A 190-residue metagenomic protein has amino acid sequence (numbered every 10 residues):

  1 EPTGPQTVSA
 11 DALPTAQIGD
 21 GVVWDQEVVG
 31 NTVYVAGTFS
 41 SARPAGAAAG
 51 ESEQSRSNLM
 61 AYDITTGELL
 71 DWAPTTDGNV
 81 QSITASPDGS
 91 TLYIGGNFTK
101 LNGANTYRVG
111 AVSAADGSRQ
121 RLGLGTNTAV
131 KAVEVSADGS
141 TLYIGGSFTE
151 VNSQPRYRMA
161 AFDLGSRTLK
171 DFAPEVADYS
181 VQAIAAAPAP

Functional and structural regions predicted by a protein language model:
E1-P190: Extracytoplasmic surface signature
